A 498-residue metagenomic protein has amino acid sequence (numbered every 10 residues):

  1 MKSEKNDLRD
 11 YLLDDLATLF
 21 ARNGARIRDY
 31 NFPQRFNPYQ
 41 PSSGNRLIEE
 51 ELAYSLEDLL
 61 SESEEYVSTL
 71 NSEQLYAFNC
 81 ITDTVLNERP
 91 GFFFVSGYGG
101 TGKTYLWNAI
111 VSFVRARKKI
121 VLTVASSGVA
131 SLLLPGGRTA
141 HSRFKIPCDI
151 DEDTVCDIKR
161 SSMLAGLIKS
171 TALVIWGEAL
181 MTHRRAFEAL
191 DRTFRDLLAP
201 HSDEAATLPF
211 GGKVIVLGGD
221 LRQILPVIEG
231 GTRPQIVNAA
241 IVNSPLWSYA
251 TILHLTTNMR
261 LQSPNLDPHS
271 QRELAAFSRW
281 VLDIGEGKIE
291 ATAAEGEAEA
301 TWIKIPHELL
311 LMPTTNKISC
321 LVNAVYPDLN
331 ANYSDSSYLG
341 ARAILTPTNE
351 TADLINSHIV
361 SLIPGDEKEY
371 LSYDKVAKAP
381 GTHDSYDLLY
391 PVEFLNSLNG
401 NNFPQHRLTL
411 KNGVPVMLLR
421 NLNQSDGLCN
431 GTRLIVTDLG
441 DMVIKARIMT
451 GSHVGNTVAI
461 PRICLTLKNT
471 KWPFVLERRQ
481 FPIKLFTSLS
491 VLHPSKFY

Functional and structural regions predicted by a protein language model:
M1-Y498: RecA-like helicase/translocase P-loop NTPase motor core
